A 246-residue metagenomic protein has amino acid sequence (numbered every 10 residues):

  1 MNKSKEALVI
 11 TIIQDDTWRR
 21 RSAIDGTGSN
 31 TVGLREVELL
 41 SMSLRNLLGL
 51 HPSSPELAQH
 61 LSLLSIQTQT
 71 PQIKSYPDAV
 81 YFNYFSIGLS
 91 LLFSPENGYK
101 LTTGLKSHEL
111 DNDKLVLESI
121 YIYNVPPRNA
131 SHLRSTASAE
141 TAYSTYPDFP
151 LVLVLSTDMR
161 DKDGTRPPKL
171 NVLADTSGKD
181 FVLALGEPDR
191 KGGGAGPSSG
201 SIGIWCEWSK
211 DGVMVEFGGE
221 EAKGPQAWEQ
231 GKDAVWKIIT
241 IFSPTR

Functional and structural regions predicted by a protein language model:
N2-R246: A cross-family detector of function-defining hotspots
